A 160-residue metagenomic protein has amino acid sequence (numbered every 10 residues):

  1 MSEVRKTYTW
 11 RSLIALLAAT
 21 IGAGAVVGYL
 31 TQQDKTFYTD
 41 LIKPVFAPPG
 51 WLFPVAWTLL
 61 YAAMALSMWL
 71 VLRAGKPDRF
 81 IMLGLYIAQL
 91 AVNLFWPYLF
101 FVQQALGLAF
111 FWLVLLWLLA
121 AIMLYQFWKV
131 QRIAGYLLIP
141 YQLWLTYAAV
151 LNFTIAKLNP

Functional and structural regions predicted by a protein language model:
E3-L16: N-terminal membrane topogenic signal
T20-T36: Alpha-helical transmembrane segments of multi-pass membrane proteins
Q33-F46, K157-P160: Membrane-interface helix termini and inter-helical loops of multi-pass transporters
P48-A63, Q104-L116: Membrane-interface loop-to-helix entry segments
D78-Y86: Membrane-interfacial loop-to-transmembrane alpha-helix junctions, especially the N-terminal start
Y98-L108, A156-P160: Membrane-interface helix caps and helix-loop-helix hairpins in membrane proteins
F100-L106, I122-Y136: Membrane-helix boundary connector in multi-pass membrane proteins
V130-P160: Terminal transmembrane helical module of multi-pass membrane proteins
